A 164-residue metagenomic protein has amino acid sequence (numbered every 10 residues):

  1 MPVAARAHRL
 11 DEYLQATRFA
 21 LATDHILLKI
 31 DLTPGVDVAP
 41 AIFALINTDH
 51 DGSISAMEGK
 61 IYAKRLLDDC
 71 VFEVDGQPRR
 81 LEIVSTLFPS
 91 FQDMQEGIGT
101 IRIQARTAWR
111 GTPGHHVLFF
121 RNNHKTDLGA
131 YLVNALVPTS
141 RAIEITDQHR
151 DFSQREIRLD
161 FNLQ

Functional and structural regions predicted by a protein language model:
A5-Q164: N-terminal soluble domains immediately following signal/targeting peptides that reside in extracytoplasmic
